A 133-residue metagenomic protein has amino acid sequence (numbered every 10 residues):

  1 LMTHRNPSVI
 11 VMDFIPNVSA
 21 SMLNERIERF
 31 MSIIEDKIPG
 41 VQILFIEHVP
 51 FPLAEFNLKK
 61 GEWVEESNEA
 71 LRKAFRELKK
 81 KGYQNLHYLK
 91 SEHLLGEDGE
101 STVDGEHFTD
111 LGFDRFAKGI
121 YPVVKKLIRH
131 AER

Functional and structural regions predicted by a protein language model:
L1-Q42, H48-E55: Oxyanion-hole/transition-state-stabilizing segment in secreted/luminal serine hydrolases and related acyltransferases
D13-M22, L58-E66, V103-L111: The substrate-binding groove and active-site-proximal loops of carbohydrate-active enzymes, especially glycoside
L23, I27, L71, F113: Aromatic/hydrophobic pocket-lining residues that form the small-molecule binding cavity in soluble enzyme cores
E35-P39, R76, K125, R129: Sec-exported extracytoplasmic/periplasmic mature domains
G40, L89-E92, T102, Y121-K126: Extended, charge-rich intrinsically disordered regulatory tails
F51-K90, R115: Substrate-gating cap/lid alpha-helix
P52-E55, L95-G99: Short acidic/His/Gly/Ser-rich catalytic and metal-binding motifs that mark active-site loops of diverse hydrolases
D104-R133: Histidine-centered active-site loop/cap adjacent to the catalytic His in serine esterases/O-acetyl transfer systems
